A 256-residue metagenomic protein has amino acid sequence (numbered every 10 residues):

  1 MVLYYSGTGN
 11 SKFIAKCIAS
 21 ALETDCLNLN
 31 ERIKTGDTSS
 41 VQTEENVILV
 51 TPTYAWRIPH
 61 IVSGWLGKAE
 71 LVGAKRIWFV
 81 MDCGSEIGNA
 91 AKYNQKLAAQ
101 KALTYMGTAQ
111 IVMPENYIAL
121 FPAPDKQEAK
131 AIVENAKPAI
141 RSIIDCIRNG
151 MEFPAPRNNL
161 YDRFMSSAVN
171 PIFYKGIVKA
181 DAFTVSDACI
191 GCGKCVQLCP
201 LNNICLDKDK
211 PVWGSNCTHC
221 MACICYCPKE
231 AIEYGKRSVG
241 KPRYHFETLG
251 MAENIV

Functional and structural regions predicted by a protein language model:
M1, S6-I14, S20-I33, D37 (+4 more regions): FMN-binding flavodoxin-like domain, especially the glycine-rich phosphate-binding loop
S40-V41, E70, G176, Q197 (+1 more regions): Generic structural signal for beta-strand residues in well-ordered domains
Q42-E44, G73-A74, K179, V185 (+1 more regions): Residue-level preference for short coil/turn positions at secondary-structure junctions
I111-E115, Q197-K210, M251-V256: Short, highly charged low-complexity linear segments
N159-C192, Q197: A mid-sequence, solvent-exposed acidic-amphipathic segment
T184-V185, I190, K194-T218, A222-V239: Iron-sulfur cluster-binding cysteine motifs and their immediate structural context in ferredoxin-like electron-transfer
E230-V256: Long, positively charged, glycine-interspersed low-complexity recognition regions
